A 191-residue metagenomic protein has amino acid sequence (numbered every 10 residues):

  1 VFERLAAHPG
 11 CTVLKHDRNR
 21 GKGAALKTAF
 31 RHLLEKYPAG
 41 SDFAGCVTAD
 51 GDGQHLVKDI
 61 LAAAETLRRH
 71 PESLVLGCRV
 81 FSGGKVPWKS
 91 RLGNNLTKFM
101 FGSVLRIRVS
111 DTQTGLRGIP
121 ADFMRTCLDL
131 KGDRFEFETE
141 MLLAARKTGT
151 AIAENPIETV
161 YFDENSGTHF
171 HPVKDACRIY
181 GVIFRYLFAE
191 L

Functional and structural regions predicted by a protein language model:
V1-F2, R18, G53: A conserved acidic beta->alpha catalytic loop
V1-L14: Acidic donor-binding segment of Leloir-type glycosyltransferases
F2, A63, M141: Aromatic/hydrophobic pocket-lining residues that form π-stacking "cages" and hydrophobic walls in ligand
A6-P9, R69-H70, K147: Short, well-ordered coil/turn elements that cap or connect secondary structure elements
T12-E35, F43, V57-F135, F162-F170 (+1 more regions): Acceptor/aglycone-binding surface of glycosyltransferases and processive sugar-polymer synthases
P38-Q54: Short beta-strand-to-loop acidic/aromatic patch adjacent to the donor-nucleotide binding site
I107-R108, K131-D133, L142-V160: Catalytic donor-sugar/metal-binding loop of nucleotide-sugar-dependent glycosyltransferases
G149-L191: C-terminal catalytic/acceptor-binding lobe
